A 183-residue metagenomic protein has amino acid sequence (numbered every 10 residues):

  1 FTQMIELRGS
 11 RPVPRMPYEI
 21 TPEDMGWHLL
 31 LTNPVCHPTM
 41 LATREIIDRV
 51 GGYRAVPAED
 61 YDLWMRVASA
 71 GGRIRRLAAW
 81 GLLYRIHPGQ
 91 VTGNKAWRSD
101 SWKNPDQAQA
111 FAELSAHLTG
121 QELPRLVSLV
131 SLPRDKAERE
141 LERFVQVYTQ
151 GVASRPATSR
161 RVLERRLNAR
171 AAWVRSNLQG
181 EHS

Functional and structural regions predicted by a protein language model:
F1-P14: Conserved donor NDP-sugar-binding/catalytic core segment of glycosyltransferases
T2, W27, H37, L41 (+7 more regions): Generic secretory/membrane-interface signal
Y18-W102: Conserved nucleotide-sugar donor-binding catalytic segment
A58, S69, I74, A79-S183: C-terminal subregions of glycosyltransferases and related glycan-biosynthesis enzymes
